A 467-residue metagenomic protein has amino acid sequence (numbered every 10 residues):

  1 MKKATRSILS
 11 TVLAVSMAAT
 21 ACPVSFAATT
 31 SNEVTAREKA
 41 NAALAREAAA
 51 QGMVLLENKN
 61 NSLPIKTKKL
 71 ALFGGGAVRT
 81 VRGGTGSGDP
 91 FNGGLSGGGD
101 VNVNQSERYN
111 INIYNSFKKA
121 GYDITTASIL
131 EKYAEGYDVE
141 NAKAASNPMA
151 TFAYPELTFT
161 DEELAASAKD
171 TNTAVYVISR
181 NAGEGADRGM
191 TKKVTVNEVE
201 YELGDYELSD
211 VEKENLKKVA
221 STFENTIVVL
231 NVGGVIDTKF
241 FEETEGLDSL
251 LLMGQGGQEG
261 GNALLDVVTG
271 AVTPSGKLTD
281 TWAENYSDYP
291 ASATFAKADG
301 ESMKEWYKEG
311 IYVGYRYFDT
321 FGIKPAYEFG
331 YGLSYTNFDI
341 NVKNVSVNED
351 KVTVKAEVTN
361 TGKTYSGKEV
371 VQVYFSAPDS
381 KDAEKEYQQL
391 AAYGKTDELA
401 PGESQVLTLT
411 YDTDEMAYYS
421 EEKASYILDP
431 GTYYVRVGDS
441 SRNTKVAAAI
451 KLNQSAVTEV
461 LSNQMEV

Functional and structural regions predicted by a protein language model:
K2-S7, F26-V467: C-terminal non-catalytic regions of proteins with extracellular/luminal or membrane-system context
R6, S10-A14: Small-residue packing motifs within transmembrane alpha-helices
L13-A21: Hydrophobic core
